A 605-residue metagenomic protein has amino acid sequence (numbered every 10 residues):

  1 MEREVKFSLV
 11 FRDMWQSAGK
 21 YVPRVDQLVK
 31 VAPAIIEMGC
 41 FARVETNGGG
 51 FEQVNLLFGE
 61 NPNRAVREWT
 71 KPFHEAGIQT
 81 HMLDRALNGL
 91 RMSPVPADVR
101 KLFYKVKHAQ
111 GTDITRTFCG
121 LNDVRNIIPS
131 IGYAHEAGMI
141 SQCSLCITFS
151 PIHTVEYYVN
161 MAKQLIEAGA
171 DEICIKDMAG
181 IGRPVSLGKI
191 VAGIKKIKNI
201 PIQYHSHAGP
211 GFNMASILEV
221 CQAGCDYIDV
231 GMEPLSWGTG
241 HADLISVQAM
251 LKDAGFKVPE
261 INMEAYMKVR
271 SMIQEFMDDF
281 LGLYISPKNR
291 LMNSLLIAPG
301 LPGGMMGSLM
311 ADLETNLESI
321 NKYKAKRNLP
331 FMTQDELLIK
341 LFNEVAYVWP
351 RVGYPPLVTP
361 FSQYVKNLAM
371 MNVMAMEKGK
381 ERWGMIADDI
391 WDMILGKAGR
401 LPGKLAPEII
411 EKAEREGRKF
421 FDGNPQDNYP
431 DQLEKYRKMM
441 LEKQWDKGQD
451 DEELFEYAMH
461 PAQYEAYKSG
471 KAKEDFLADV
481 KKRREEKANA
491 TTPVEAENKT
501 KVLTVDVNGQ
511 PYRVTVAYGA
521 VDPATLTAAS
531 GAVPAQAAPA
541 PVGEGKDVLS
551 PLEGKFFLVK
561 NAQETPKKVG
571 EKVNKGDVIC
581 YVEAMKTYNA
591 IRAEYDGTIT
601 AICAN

Functional and structural regions predicted by a protein language model:
M1-A18, V66-K71: N-terminal amphipathic alpha-helix/helix-capping segment at the start of soluble metabolic enzymes
M14, T117, I173, G224 (+2 more regions): Conserved, mostly hydrophobic/aromatic
P33, G48-M161, I166, I173 (+1 more regions): Active-site beta->alpha loop and helix N-cap motifs at the rims of alpha/beta catalytic domains
I36-V54, L291-L296, G300-A532: Terminal or standalone catalytic/regulatory effector modules within metabolic enzymes and repeat proteins
T117, D177, A223-A242: Glycine-rich phosphate-binding active-site loops on the catalytic face of alpha/beta enzymes
E156-A162, P210-C225: Catalytic cores of alpha/beta
A215, G240, Q248-L251, G255-P330: Core active-site phosphate/anionic-ligand binding loop and the adjoining beta-turn-alpha structural block in enzyme
P539-N605: Structured functional modules or segments
